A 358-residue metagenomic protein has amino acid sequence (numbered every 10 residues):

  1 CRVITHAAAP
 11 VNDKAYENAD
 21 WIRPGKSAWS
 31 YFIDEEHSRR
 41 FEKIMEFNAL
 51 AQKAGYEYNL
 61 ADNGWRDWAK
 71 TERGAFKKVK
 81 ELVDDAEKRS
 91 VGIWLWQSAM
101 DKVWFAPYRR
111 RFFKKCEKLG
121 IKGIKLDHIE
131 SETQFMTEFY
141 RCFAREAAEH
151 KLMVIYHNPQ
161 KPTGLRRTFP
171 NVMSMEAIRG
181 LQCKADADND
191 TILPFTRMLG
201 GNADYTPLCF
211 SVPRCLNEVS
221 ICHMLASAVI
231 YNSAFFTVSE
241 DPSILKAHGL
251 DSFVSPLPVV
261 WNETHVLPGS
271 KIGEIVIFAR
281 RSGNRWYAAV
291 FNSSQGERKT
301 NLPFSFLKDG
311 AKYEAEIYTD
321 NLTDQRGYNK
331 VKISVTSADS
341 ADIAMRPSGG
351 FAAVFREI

Functional and structural regions predicted by a protein language model:
C1-R89, G349-A353: Conserved structural scaffold segments of CAZyme catalytic domains across common CAZy folds
A51, D127, V154, I230 (+1 more regions): Conserved, mostly hydrophobic/aromatic
N63-S220: Aromatic- and carboxylate-enriched substrate-binding clefts and catalytic-loop regions of carbohydrate-active enzymes
C222-P268: Catalytic cores of secreted or luminal carbohydrate-active enzymes
K271-D309, F351-A352: Carbohydrate-binding surface patches
F306-D320: Solvent-exposed beta-hairpin/edge-strand motifs
I317-A338: Solvent-exposed beta-strand/loop surfaces of large extracellular or lumenal domains
I333-I358: C-terminal beta-strand-rich structural cap/linker in extracellular carbohydrate-active enzymes
